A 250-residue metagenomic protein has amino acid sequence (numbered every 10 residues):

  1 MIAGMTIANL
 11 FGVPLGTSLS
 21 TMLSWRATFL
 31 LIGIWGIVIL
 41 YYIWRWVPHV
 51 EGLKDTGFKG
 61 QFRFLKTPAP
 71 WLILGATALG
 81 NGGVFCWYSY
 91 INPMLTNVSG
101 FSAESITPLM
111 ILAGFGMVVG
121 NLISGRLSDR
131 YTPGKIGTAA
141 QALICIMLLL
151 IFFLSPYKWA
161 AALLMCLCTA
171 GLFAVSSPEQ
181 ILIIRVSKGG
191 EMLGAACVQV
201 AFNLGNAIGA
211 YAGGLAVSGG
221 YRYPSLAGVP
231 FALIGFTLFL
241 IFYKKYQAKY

Functional and structural regions predicted by a protein language model:
M1-R45, Y90: Helix-loop-helix hairpin linking two adjacent transmembrane segments in secondary transporters
T21-G33, L215-L233: A membrane-interface helix-boundary motif in multi-pass transporters
Y42-W44, V229-Y250: Multi-pass alpha-helical transporter architecture, strongest for 12-TM Major Facilitator/SLC carriers used
W46-L74: Juxtamembrane intracellular "pre-TM" segments in multi-pass secondary transporters
P70-I111: Extracytoplasmic gate region of multi-pass secondary transporters
G120-T132, V217: Helix-to-loop junctions at the C-terminal end of transmembrane segments in multipass secondary transporters
G134-E179: C-terminal transmembrane helical hairpin of 12-TM major facilitator-type secondary transporters
V186-Y221, G228: A late C-terminal transmembrane helix in Major Facilitator Superfamily
